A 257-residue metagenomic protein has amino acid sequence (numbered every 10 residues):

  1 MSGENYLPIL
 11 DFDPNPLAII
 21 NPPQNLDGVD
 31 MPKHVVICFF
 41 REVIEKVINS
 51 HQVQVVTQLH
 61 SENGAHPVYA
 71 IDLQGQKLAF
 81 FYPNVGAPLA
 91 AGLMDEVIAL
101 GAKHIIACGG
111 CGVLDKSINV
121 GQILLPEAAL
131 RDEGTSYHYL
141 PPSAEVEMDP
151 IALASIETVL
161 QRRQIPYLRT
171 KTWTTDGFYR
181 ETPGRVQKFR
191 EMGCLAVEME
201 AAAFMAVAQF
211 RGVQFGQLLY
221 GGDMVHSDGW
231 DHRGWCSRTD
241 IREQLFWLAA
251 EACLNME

Functional and structural regions predicted by a protein language model:
M1-H104, G112-E257: Accessory terminal and edge-of-domain segments that mediate assembly/interaction and cofactor placement around
